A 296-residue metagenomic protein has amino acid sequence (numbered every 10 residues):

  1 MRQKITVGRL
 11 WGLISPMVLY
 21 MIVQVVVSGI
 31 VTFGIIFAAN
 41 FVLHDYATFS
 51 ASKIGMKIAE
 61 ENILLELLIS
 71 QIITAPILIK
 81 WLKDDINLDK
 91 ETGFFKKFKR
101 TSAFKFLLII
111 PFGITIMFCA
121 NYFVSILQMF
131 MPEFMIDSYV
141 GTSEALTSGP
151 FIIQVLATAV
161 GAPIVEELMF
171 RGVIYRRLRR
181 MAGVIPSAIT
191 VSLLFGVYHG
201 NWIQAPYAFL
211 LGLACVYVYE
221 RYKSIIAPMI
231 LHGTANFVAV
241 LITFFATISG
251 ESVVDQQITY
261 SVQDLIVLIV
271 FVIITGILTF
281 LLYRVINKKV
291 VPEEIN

Functional and structural regions predicted by a protein language model:
L10-P16, Y46-L65, E144-T147, S252-I266: Membrane-interface segments at the starts/ends of alpha-helical transmembrane spans
V18, L68, I110-P111, V155-V160 (+8 more regions): Residue-level signature of the transmembrane alpha-helical core of multi-pass small-molecule transporters
M21-N87: Alpha-helical transmembrane segments in multi-pass membrane proteins
V25, G29-F33, S192, V197 (+1 more regions): Functionally important transmembrane alpha-helices
D45-F49, K53-N62, K90-A162, N296: Juxtamembrane helix-loop-helix connectors linking adjacent transmembrane helices in multi-pass membrane enzymes
Q71-K80, I110-C119, L265-N287: Hydrophobic core of alpha-helical transmembrane segments in multi-pass integral membrane proteins
T115-A120, V140-N201: Function-critical hydrophobic alpha-helical transmembrane segments in multi-pass membrane proteins
G233-N296: C-terminal membrane module of polytopic membrane proteins
